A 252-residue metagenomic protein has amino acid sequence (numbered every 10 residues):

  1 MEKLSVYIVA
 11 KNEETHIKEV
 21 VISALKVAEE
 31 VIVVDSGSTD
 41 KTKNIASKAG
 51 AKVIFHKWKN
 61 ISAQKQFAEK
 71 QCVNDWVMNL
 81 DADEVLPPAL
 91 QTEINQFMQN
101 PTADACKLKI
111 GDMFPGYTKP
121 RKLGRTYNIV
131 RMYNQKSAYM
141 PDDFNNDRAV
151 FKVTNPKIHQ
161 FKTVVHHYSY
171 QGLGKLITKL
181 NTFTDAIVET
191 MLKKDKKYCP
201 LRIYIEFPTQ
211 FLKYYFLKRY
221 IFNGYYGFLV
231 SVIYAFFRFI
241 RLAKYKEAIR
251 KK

Functional and structural regions predicted by a protein language model:
K3-S5, E30: Cell-envelope/extracellular polymer assembly enzymes that use nucleotide-activated donors
Y7-V27: Short, well-formed alpha-helical segments that are part of the catalytic scaffolds of diverse glycosyltransferases
K18, D40-A49, A89-L90: Acidic helix N-cap motif at the loop->helix transition within catalytic regions of sugar-transfer enzymes
S23, D35-N44, W58, D81: A conserved acidic beta->alpha catalytic loop
V27, K48-G50, N128, T154: Short, structured coil segments at secondary-structure junctions
K57-C72: Glycine-rich, basic loop-to-helix element that forms the pyrophosphate-binding segment of sugar-nucleotide handling
Q66-E69, P87-K252: Catalytic-site signature of metal-activated, phosphate-bearing donor transferases, centered on the GT-A/GT-A-like
V77: Short aromatic/hydrophobic "clamp" motif used to bind/position activated sugar donors
